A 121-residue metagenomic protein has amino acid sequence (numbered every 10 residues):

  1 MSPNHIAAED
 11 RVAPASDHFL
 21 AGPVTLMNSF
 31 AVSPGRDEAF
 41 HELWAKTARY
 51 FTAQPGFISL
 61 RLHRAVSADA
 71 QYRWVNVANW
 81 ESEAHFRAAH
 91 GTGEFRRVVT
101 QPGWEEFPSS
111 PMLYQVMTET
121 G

Functional and structural regions predicted by a protein language model:
M1-V24, R61-Q71, V98-G121: Glycine-rich beta-strand-turn "strand-cap" elements at beta-sheet edges
A7-D10, S33, Q54, F86: A broad "ordered helical/assembly scaffold" signature
P23-A31, R61-T92: Short, well-ordered beta-strand segments in beta-rich or mixed alpha/beta enzyme and ligand-binding folds
S29, A39, R49, Q71-R73 (+1 more regions): Intrinsically disordered, low-complexity N-terminal regions enriched in serine/proline/glycine with scattered basic
P34-S59, E94-G103: Short amphipathic alpha-helical segments
R36-E38, E83-F86, E119: Residue-level signal for secondary-structure boundary sites
